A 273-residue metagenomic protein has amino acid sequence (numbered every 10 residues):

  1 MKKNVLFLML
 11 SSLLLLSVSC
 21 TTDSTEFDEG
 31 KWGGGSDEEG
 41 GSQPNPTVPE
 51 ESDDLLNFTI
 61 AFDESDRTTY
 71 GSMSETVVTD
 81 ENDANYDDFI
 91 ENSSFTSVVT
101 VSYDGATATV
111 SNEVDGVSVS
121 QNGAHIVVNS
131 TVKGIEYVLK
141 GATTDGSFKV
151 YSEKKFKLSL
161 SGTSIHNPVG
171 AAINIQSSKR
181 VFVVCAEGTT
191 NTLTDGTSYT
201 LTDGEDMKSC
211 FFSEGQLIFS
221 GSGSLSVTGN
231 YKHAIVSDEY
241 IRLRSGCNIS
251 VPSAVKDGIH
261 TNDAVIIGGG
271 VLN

Functional and structural regions predicted by a protein language model:
M1-V5: Positively charged n-region of N-terminal signal peptides that target proteins for export
L6-S12: Sec-dependent N-terminal signal peptides
L16-S19: C-terminal motif of bacterial Sec signal peptides marking the signal peptidase cleavage site
T21-N273: A composition-driven surface/loop motif
